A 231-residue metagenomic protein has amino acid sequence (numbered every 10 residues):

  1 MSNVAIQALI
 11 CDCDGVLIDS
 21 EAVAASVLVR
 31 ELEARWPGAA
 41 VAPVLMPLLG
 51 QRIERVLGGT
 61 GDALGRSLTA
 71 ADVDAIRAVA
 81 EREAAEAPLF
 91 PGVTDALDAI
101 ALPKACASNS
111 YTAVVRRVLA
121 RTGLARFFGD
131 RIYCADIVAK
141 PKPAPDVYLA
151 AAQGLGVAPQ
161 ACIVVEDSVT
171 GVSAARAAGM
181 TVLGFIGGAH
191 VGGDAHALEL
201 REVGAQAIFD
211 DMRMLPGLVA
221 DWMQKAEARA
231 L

Functional and structural regions predicted by a protein language model:
S2-L102: N-terminal helical cap/lid subdomain that shapes the substrate entry/recognition surface in HAD-like hydrolases
S2-Q7, D95-D98, L102, Y111-T112 (+1 more regions): Asp-based, Mg2+/Mn2+-dependent phosphohydrolase catalytic module
V16, S108-S110: Conserved phosphate-coupling serine/threonine residues in phosphotransfer and NTP-handling enzymes
E21, L89, S108, V164 (+1 more regions): Charged, low-complexity surface patches
A22, A39, A70, A87 (+4 more regions): Non-catalytic, surface-exposed connector residues within folded enzymatic/regulatory domains
